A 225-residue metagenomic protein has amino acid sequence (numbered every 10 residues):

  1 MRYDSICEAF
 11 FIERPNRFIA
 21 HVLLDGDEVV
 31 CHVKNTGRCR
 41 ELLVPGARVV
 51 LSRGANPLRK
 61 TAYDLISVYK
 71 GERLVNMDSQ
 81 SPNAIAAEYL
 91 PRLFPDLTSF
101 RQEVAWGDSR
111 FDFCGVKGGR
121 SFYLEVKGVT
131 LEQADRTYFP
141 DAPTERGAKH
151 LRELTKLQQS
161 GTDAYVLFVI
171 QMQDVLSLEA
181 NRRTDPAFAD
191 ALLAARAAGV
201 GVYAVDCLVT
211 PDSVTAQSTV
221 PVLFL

Functional and structural regions predicted by a protein language model:
A9, F111-D141, L154: Conserved catalytic cores of phosphodiester-cleaving nucleases, focusing on short active-site segments
N16-H21: Short aromatic-glycine-enriched beta-strand elements
D27-E41: Beta-strand/loop nucleic-acid-binding surfaces
G37-V50, T155: Short nucleic-acid-contacting surface segments enriched for D/E, G, S/T with interspersed K/R
V44-N56, D206-C207: Flexible glycine-rich surface loops and low-complexity tracts that mediate binding to linear polymers
L93-W106: A short acidic/basic microdomain associated with nuclease active sites
D135-E145, T155-T184, D206: Nucleic-acid nuclease catalytic cores
Q171-L225: Domain-level recognition of nuclease-like catalytic cores that cleave nucleotide substrates
